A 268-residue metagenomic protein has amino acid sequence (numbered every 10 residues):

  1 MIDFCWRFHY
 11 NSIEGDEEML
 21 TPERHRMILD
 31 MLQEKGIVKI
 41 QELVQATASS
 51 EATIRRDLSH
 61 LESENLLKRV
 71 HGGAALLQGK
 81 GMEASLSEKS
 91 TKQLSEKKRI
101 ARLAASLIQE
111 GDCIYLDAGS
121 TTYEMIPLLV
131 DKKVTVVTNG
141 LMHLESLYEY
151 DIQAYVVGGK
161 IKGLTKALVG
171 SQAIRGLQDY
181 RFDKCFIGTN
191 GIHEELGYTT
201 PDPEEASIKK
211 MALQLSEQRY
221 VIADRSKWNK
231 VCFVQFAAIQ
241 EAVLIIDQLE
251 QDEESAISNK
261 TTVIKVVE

Functional and structural regions predicted by a protein language model:
M1-E18: Short, Lys/Arg-enriched N-terminal segments with co-localized hydrophobic residues within the first ~10-30 amino acids
I13-D16, L20, D30, I40 (+3 more regions): Conserved phosphate- and dinucleotide-binding cores of soluble alpha/beta proteins, encompassing both enzyme active
D16-M27, Q33-Q41, Q45-T47, A52-A118 (+2 more regions): HTH-adjacent hinge/linker in prokaryotic transcriptional regulators
T53, T121-T122, T135-T138, T189 (+1 more regions): Ser/Thr-centric signal marking residues that sit in or immediately flank functional binding/regulatory motifs
L77-G79, G119, V157, T189-N190: Generic beta-structure capping elements
